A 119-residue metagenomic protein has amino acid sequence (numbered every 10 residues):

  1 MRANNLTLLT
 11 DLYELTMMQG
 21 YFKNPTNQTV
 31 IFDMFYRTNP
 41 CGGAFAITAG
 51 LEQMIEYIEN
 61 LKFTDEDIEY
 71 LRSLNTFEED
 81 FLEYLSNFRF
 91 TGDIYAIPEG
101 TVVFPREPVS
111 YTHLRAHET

Functional and structural regions predicted by a protein language model:
M1-R115: Ordered alpha/beta subdomains of enzyme catalytic regions
